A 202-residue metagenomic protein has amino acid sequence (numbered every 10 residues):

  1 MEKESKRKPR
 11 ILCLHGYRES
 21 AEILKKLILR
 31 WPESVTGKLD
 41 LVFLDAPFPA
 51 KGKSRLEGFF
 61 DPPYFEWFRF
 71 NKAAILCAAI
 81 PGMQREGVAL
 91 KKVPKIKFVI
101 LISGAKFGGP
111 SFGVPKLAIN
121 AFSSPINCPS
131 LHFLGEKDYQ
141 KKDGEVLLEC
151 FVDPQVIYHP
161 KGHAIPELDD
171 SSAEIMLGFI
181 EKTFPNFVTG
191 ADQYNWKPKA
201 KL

Functional and structural regions predicted by a protein language model:
E2-E4, K8-N71: Serine-hydrolase catalytic machinery in alpha/beta-hydrolase-like enzymes
K26-I28, G113-A118, Q140-E149: Short alpha-helix in the alpha/beta-hydrolase fold that links the catalytic acid
A50, G162-I175: Catalytic histidine-centered segment of alpha/beta-hydrolase-like enzymes
K72-V114: Primarily recognizes the serine-hydrolase "nucleophile elbow" in alpha/beta-hydrolase and SGNH/GDSL folds
F107-G109, L134-K141, H163-A164: Acidic catalytic loop of the alpha/beta-hydrolase fold
P125-I126, S130-L134: Short beta-strand/loop motif that positions the catalytic acidic residue of the alpha/beta-hydrolase fold
G144-E145, E149-P166: Catalytic histidine neighborhood in serine/cysteine hydrolases with alpha/beta-hydrolase-type architecture
D169-L202: Catalytic active-site module of serine/aspartate enzymes centered on a nucleophile-bearing elbow/loop
